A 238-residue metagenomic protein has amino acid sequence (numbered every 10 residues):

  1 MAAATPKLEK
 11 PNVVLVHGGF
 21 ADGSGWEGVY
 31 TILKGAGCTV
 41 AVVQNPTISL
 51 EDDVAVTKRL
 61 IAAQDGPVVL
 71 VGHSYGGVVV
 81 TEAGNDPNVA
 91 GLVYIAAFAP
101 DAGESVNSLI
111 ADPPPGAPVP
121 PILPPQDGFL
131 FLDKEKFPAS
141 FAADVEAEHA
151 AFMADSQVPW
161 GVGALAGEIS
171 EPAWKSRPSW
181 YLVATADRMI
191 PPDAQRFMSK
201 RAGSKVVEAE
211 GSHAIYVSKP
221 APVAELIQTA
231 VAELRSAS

Functional and structural regions predicted by a protein language model:
L8-L50, E82: Conserved HGGG/HGGXW glycine-rich cap/lid loop of the alpha/beta-hydrolase fold
G35, T39-V69, A83-D86, V106-A111: Active-site loop/oxyanion-hole signature of alpha/beta-hydrolase fold enzymes
V71-G76, V80: Gly/Ala-rich beta-loop-alpha elbow adjacent to hydrolase catalytic centers
N85-K134, G161-E168: Flexible "cap/lid" loop of the alpha/beta hydrolase fold
L92, W180-D187: Conserved strand-to-loop "acid loop" that flanks and positions the catalytic carboxylate
D155-A173, T185: Active-site nucleophile elbow and catalytic-triad environment of alpha/beta-hydrolase enzymes
S176-V183, V206: Catalytic His-Asp charge-relay segment
T185-E210, V217, P222, T229-A230: Conserved loop-alpha-helix segment in the C-terminal half of the alpha/beta-hydrolase fold that carries the catalytic
